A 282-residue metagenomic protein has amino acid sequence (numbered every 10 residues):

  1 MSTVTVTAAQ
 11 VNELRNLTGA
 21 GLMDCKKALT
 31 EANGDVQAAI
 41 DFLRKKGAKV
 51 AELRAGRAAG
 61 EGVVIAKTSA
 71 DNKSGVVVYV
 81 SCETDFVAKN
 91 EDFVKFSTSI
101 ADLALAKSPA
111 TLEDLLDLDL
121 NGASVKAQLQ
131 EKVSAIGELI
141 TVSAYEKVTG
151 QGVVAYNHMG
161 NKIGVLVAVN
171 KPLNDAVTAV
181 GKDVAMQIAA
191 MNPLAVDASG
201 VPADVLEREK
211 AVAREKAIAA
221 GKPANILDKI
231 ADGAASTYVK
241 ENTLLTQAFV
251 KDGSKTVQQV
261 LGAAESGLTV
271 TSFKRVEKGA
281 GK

Functional and structural regions predicted by a protein language model:
S2-K282: N-terminal assembly/interaction segments in proteins that build large macromolecular machines
